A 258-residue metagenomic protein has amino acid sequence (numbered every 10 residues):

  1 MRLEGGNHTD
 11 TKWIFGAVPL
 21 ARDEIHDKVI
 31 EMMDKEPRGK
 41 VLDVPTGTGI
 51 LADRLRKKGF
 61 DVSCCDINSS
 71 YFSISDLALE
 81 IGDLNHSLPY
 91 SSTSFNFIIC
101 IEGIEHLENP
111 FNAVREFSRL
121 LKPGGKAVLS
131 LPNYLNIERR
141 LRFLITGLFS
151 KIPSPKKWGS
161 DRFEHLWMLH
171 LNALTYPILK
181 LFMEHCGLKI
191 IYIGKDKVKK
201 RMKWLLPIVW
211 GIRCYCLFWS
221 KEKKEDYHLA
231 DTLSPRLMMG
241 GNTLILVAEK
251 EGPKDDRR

Functional and structural regions predicted by a protein language model:
N7, T11-L20, E24, I50 (+3 more regions): S-adenosyl-L-methionine-dependent methyltransferase catalytic module, highlighting the catalytic core
K28-L141, L244-K250: Conserved SAM-binding loop
